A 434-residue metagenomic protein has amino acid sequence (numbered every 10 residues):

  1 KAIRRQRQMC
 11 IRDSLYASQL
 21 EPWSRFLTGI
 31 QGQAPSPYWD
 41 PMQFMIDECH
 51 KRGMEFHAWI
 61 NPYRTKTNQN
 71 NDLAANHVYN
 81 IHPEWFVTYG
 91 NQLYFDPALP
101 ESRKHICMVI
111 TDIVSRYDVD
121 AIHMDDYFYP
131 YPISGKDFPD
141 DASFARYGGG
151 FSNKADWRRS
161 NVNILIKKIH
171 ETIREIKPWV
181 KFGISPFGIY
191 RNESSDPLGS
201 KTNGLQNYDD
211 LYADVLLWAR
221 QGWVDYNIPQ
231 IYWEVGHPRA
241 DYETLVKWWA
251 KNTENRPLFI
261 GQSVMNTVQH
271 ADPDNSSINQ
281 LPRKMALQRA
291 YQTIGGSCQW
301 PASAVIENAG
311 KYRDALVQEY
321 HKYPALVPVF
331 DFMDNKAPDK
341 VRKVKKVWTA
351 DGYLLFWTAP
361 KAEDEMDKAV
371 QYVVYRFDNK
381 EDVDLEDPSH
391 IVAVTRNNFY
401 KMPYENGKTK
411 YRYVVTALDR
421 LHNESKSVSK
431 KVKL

Functional and structural regions predicted by a protein language model:
K1-R7, I11: Single conserved hydrophobic/aromatic residue that forms the stacking wall/gate of nucleotide- or nucleobase-binding
L15-G29, R64-G90, D126-G149, E193-L205: Aromatic- and acidic-residue-enriched segments that line the glycan-binding/catalytic groove of carbohydrate-active
H57-R116, D209-A213: Active-site-adjacent "subsite" loops/lids of carbohydrate-active enzymes
E101, H105-V109, S115-I231, G236-N255: Active-site neighborhood of glycoside hydrolase catalytic domains
Y212-P238, T253-M333: Substrate-binding cleft of secreted/luminal carbohydrate-active enzymes
K311-M366, H422-L434: Pro/Thr/Ser/Gly-rich low-complexity, intrinsically disordered linker/stalk tracts
P360-D387, K410, S427: Solvent-exposed loop/turn segments flanking beta-strands in beta-repeat/beta-sandwich domains
M402-S425: Beta-strand-rich modules
